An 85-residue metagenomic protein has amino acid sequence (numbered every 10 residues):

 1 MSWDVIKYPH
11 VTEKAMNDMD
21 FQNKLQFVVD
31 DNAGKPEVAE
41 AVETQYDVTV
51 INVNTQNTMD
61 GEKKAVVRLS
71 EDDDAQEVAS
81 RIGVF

Functional and structural regions predicted by a protein language model:
M1-F85: Contiguous, often N-terminal, cationic amphipathic patches that form binding interfaces
